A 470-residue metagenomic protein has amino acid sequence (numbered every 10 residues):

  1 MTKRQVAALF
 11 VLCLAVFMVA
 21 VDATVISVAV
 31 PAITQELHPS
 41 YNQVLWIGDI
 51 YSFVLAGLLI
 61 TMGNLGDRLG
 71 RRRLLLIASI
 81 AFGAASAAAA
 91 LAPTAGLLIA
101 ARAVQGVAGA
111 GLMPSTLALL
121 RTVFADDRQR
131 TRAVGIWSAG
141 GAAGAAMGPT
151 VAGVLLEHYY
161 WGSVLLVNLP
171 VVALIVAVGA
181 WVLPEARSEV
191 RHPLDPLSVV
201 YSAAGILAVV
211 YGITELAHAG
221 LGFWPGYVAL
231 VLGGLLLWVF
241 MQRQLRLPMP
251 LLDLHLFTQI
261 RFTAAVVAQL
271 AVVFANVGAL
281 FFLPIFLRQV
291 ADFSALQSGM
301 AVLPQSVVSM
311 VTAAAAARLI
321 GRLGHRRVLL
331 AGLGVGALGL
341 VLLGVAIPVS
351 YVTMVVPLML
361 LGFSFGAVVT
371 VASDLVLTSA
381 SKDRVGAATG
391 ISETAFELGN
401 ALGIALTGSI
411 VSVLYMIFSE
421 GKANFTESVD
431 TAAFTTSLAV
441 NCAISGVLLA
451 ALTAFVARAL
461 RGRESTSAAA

Functional and structural regions predicted by a protein language model:
M1-R4, S188, S428, A457-A470: Intrinsic disorder in cytosolic terminal tails and internal cytosolic loops of multi-pass membrane transporters
M1-W181, A315-A316, L323, A331-G334 (+3 more regions): Transmembrane-helix bundle of Major Facilitator Superfamily
Q5-V21, I26-V28, Y41, W224-L232 (+3 more regions): 12-transmembrane solute porter fold
G57, G111, L174, A204-L207 (+2 more regions): Residue-level signal for the membrane-embedded core of alpha-helical transmembrane segments, especially mid-helix
D67, L74-L75, Q105, S188-V200 (+4 more regions): Alpha-helical transmembrane segments of integral membrane proteins, especially early/N-terminal helices
A118-L119, V123, V154, V178 (+7 more regions): A residue-level signal for alpha-helical anchor/packing sites in multi-pass solute transporters
G135, E157-Q269, A275, Q289 (+3 more regions): Hydrophobic transmembrane-helix bundles of small-molecule transporters
T150-Y159, L402-T426: Transmembrane alpha-helix termini and helix-breaking/packing motifs in multi-pass membrane transporters
